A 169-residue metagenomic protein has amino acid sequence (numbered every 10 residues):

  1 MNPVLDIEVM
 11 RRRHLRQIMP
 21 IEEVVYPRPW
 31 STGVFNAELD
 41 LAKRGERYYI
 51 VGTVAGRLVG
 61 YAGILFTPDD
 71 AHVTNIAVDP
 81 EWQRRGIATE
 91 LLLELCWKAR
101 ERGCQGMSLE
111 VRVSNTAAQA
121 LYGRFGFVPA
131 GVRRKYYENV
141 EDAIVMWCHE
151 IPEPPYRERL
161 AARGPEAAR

Functional and structural regions predicted by a protein language model:
N2, D6-R85, L92-R102, H149-E153 (+1 more regions): Acetyl-CoA-dependent GNAT
I21, E110, F125: Residues lining the SAM
G86-A88, N115: Conserved G/P- and acidic residue-centered "switch" motifs that form tight phosphate/ATP-binding loops in soluble
Q105, R112-T116, K135-R169: C-terminal "cap" of GNAT-fold acetyltransferases
Y122, F127, M146: Conserved active-site tyrosine of GNAT-family acetyltransferases
P129-G131: A secondary-structure capping/hinge motif
